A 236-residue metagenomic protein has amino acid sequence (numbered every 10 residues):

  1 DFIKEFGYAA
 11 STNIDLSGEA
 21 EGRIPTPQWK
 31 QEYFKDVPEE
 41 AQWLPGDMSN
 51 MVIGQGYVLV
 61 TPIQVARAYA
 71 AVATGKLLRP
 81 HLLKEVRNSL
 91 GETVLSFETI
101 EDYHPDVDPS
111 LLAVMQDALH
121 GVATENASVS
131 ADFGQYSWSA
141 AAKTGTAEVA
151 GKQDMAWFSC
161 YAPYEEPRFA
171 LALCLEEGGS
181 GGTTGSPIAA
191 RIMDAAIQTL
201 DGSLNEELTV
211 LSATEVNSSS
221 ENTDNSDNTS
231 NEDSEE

Functional and structural regions predicted by a protein language model:
D1, S180-T184: Extracytoplasmic/secreted cell-surface and envelope-processing proteins
D1-L173, S234-E236: Beta-lactam-recognizing serine transpeptidase/beta-lactamase-like catalytic domain environment
E40, L77-L78, T183-S186, A195-T199: Glycine-rich loops and low-complexity Gly/Arg-rich segments that provide flexible linkers or classic glycine-based
T61-R67, T184-R191: Short amphipathic alpha-helical face segments that pack within enzyme cores and frequently flank/anchor catalytic
T93-E101, I188-E236: Short, gly/Ser/Thr-rich active-site loops of penicillin-recognizing serine hydrolases
L112, Q116, S186, A190-M193: Hydrophobic face of alpha-helices
L175-G178: Ligand-site clamp/hinge motif
